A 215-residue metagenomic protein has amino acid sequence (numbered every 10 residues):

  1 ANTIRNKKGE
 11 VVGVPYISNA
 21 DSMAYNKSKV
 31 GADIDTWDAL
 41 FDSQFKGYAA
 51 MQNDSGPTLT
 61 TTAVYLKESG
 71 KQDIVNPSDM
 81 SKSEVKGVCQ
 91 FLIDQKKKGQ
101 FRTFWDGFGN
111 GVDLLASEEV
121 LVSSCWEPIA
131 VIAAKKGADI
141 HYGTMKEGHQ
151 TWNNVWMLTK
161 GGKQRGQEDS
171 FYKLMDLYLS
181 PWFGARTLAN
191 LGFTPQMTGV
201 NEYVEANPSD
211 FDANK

Functional and structural regions predicted by a protein language model:
A1-V112: Extracytoplasmic ligand-binding site segments that recognize negatively charged/polar headgroups
N19, F45, E119, W152-N154: Residues that flank catalytic or metal-binding motifs in active/ligand-binding sites
W37, G111-L114, A130, F171 (+1 more regions): Short, hydrophobic alpha-helical packing/hinge segments within bilobed ligand-binding/sensory domains
F45-Y48, S117-C125: Alpha-to-beta junction loops
V85-Q95, K136-K160: Periplasmic-binding protein-like
D113-A116, L158: Hydrophobic residues within well-ordered alpha-helices
S124-D139: A ligand-binding cleft/hinge motif common to bilobed small-molecule-binding domains
L158-K215: Mature extracytoplasmic/periplasmic domains
